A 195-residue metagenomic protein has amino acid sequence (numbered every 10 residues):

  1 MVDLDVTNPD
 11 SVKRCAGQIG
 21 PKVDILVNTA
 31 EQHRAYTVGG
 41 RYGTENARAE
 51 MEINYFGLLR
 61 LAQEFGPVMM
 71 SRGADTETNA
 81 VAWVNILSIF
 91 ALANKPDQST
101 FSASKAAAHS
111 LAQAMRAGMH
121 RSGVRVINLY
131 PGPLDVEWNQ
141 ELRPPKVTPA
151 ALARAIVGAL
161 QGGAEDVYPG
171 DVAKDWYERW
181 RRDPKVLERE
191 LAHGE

Functional and structural regions predicted by a protein language model:
D3-R14: The beta1-alpha1 cofactor-binding region of Rossmann-like NAD(H)/NADP(H)-dependent oxidoreductases
K13, Q32-R48, S71-E77, D97: Conserved mid-core segment of classical short-chain dehydrogenase/reductases
A62, S104: Active-site helix of classical SDR
S88: Residue(s) in the substrate-gating loop at a strand-loop-helix junction that position the organic substrate next
A93, A114-R125: Active-site-adjacent segment of SDR/Rossmann-fold oxidoreductases
A93-S99, L142: Active-site loop immediately N-terminal to the catalytic Tyr-X3-Lys motif of short-chain dehydrogenase/reductase
N128, V136, Q140-R179: C-terminal helical subdomain
